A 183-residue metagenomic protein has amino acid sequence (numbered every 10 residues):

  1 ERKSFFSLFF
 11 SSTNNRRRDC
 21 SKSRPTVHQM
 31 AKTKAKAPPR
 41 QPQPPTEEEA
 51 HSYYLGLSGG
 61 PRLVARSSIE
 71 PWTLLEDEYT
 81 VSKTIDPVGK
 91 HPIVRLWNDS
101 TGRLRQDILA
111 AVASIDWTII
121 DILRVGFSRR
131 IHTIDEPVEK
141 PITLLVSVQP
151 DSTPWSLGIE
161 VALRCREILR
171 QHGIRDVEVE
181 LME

Functional and structural regions predicted by a protein language model:
E1-E183: Terminal presequence/propeptide segments associated with secretion/organelle targeting and zymogen/polyprotein
